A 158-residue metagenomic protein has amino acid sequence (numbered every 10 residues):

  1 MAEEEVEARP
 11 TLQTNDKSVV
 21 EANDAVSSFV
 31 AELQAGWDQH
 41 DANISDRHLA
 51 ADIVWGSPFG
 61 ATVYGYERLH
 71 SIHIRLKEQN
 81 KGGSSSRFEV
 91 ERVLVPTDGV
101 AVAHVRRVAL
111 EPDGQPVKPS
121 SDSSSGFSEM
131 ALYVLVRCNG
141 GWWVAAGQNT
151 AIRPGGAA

Functional and structural regions predicted by a protein language model:
M1-A51, G156-A158: Short, low-complexity N-terminal intrinsically disordered segments enriched in polar/charged residues
A2-R9, S125-A158: Short beta-strand edge/turn micro-motifs at domain boundaries
N23, A42-G99: A solvent-exposed, acidic/Ser-Thr-rich amphipathic alpha-helical stretch
V30-L33, W37, L49, L69 (+3 more regions): Hydrophobic alpha-helical core bundles mediating ligand binding, dimerization, or RNAP-core interactions
V54-S57, V100-P112: Short, well-ordered beta-strand segments in beta-rich or mixed alpha/beta enzyme and ligand-binding folds
H73, F88-L94, R106-A109, M130-V136 (+1 more regions): Hydrophobic/aromatic beta-strand elements that line small-molecule binding cavities or substrate pockets in beta-rich
P96, P112, R137-G141: Flexible loop/coil segments at beta-strand boundaries within sensory signal-transduction domains
A109-S125: Short, cysteine-centered beta-strand-loop-beta hairpins and adjacent loop/turn segments enriched in charged/polar
